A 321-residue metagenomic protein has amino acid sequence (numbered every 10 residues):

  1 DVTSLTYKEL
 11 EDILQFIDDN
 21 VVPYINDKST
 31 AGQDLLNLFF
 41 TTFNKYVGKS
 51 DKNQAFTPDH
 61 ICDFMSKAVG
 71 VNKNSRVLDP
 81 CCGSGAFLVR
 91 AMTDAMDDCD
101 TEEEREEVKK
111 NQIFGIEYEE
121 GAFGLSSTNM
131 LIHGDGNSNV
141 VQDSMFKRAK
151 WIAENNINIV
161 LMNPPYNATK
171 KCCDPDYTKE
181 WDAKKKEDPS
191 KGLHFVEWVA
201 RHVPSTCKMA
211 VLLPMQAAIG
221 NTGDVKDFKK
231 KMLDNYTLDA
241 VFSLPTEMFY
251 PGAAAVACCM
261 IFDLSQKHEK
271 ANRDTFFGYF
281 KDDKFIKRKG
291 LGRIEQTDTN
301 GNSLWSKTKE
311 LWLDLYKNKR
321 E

Functional and structural regions predicted by a protein language model:
D1-K45: Long recognition/docking surfaces used for binding and targeting
L5, D27, N53, D79 (+1 more regions): Conserved aromatic-histidine-acidic binding/catalytic patches
N26-G70: S-adenosyl-L-methionine
D51-I159, N167, T206, P214-Q216 (+1 more regions): Conserved S-adenosyl-L-methionine
E154, L161-E321: A conserved structural/catalytic subdomain of Rossmann-like adenosyl-cofactor enzymes
